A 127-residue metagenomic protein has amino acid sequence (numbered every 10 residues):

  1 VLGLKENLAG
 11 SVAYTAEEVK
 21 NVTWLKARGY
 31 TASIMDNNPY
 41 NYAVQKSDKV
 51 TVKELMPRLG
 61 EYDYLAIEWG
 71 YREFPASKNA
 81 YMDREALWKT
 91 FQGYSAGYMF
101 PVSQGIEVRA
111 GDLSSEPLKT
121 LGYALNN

Functional and structural regions predicted by a protein language model:
V1-A13: Catalytic Zn2+-binding segment of zinc metalloproteases
S11-N127: Conserved catalytic/binding loops enriched for acidic/polar residues
